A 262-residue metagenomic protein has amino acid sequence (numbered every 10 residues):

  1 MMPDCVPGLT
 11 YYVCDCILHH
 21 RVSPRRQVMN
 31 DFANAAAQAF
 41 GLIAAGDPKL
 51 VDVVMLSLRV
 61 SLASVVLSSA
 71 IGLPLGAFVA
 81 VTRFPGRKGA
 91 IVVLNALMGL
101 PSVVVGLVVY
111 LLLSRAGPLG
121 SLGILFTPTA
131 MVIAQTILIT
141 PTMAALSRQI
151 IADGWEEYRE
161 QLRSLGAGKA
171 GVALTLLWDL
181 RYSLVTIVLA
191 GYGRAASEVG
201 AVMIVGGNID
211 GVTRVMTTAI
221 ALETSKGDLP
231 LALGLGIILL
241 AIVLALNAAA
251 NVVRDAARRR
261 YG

Functional and structural regions predicted by a protein language model:
D4-A37, F84, A248-G262: Transmembrane alpha-helical segments of polytopic membrane transport and secretion proteins
R26-V65, V81-R87, L176, S225-P230: Periplasmic/extracellular loop-to-transmembrane helix junction in inner-membrane transport proteins
D31-G41, P48, V105-I137, G206-I209: Membrane-interfacial helix termini and adjacent extracytoplasmic/periplasmic loops of multi-pass transporters
I43-A45, I204-L244, A249: Interhelical loop and adjacent transmembrane-helix boundary motif in polytopic membrane transport permeases
S61, V65-A77, V103, L107 (+6 more regions): Hydrophobic positions within alpha-helical transmembrane segments of bacterial inner-membrane proteins
A63-L94, K169, L176, A248-D255: Transmembrane-helix boundary motif in ABC transporter permease subunits
T142-R159, R163-G166, A170-T175, L233-G262: C-terminal transmembrane helix and the adjacent membrane-cytosol boundary/short C-terminal tail of inner/organellar
L146-S147, K169-A201: Transmembrane alpha-helices
